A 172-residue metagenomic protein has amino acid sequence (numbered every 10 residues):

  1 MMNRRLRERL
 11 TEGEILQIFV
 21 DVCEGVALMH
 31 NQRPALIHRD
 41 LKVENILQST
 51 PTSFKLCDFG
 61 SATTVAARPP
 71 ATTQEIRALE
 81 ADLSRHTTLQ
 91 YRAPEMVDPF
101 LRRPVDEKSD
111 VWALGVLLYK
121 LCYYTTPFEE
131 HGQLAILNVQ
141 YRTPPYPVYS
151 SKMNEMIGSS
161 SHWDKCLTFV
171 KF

Functional and structural regions predicted by a protein language model:
I18-F19: Activation segment signature within eukaryotic-like protein kinase domains
H30-S49: Catalytic-loop of the protein kinase fold
E44-T87: Activation segment/activation loop of eukaryotic-type protein kinase catalytic domains
M96-E107: Conserved end of the kinase activation segment
D110: Conserved catalytic-loop aspartate of Hanks-type protein kinases
A113-Y124: Short, conserved alpha-helix in the C-lobe of eukaryotic-like protein kinase catalytic domains
V148-S161: Conserved C-terminal C-lobe helix
S161-F172: A conserved short helix/loop substructure at the end of the activation segment of eukaryotic-like protein kinase domains
